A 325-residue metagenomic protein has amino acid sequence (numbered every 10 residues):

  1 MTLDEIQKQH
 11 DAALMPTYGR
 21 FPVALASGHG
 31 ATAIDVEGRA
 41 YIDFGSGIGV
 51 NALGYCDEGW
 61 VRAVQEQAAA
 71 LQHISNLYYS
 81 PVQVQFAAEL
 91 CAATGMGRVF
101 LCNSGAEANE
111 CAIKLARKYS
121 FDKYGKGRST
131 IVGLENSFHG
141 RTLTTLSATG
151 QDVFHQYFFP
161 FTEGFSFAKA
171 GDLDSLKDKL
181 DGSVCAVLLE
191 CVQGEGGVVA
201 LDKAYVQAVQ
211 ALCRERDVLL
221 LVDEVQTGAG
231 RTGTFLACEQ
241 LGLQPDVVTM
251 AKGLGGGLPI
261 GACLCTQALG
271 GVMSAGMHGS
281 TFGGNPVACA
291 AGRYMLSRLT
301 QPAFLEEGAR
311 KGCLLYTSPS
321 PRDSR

Functional and structural regions predicted by a protein language model:
M1-H29: Active-site-adjacent loop/helix segments that line or gate small-molecule/cofactor pockets in enzymes
G28, L134-Q193, A200-Y205, A211 (+1 more regions): PLP-dependent aminotransferase-class I/II
A40-K126, V132: Glycine-rich loop-to-alpha-helix module at the N-terminal edge of alpha/beta enzyme cores
L143, T234, E239-V272, G284-A291: Active-site PLP attachment segment
E190-K203, V218-L241: Conserved PLP phosphate-binding loop immediately N-terminal to the Schiff-base lysine helix in PLP-dependent enzymes
S274-G284, T300: A short glycine-threonine-serine/GTX helix/turn-capping micro-motif
M295-L315: Structural signature of PLP-dependent enzymes
Y316-R325: Single conserved hydrophobic/aromatic residue that forms the stacking wall/gate of nucleotide- or nucleobase-binding
